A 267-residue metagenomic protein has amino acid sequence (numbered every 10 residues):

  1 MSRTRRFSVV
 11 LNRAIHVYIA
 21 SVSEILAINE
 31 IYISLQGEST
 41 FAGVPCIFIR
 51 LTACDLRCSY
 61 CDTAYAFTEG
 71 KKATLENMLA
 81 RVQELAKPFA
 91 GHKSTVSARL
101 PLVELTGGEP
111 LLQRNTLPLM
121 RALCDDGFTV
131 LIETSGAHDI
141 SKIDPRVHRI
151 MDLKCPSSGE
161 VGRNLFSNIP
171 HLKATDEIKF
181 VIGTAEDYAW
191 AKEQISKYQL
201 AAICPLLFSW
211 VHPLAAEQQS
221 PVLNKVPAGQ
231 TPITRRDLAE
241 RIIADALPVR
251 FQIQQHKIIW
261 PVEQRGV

Functional and structural regions predicted by a protein language model:
S2-R5, V96-A98: Intrinsically disordered, low-complexity repeat tracts enriched in Pro/Ser/Thr
R3-F48, T52, L56-Y60, A64-Y65 (+4 more regions): Flexible, acidic/Gly-rich N-terminal and inter-domain linker regions that tether and position cofactor-handling modules
R13-I15, K93-A98, A202: Short, basic, low-complexity termini and linkers enriched in Ser/Thr/Gly/Pro that act as targeting/leader peptides
L26-E30, P45-C46, T52, L56-V147: Conserved Radical SAM active-site core
S39-F41, T95, Y198, R241: Generic marker of residues within folded, mature protein domains
T40, C61, G70-A73, A90 (+5 more regions): Short linear functional motifs in flexible/disordered or boundary regions
L100, L111-V267: Conserved AdoMet/S-adenosylmethionine-binding subsite of the radical SAM
